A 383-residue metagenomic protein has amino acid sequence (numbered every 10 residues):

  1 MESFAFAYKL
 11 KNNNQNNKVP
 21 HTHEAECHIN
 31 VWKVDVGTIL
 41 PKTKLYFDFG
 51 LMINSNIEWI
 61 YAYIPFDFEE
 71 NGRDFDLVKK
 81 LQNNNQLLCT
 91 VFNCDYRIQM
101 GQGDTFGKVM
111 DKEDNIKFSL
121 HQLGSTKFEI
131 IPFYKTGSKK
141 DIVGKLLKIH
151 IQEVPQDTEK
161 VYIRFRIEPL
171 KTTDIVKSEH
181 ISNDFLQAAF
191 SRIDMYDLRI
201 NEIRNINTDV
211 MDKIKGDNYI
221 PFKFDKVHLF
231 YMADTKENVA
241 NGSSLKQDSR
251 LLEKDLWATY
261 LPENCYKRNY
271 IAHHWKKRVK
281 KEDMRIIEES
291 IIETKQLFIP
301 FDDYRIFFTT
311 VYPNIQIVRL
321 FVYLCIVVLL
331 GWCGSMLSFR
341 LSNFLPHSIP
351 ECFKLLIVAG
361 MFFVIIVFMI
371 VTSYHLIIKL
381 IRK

Functional and structural regions predicted by a protein language model:
M1, E237-V239, L252, W257-L261: A composition-biased, non-transmembrane "mature-region" signal
M1-I163, T372, L376, R382: N-terminal pre-first-transmembrane soluble regions of secretory-pathway and organelle membrane proteins
A5-A7, K44-G50, Y61-Y63, K148 (+5 more regions): Ordered hydrophobic segments in well-structured contexts
L51-S55, F68-E70, I167-T173, A233-T235 (+1 more regions): Beta-strand elements of well-folded, non-transmembrane domains
G72, L147-R250: Surface-exposed, acidic/Ser/Thr-rich flexible loop segments
N115-L186, Y266-I292: A surface-exposed beta-strand-loop module
P262-G334, S338-S342: Cytosolic-side membrane-insertion boundary helix
Y312-K383: Hydrophobic, helix-forming membrane-interacting segments
